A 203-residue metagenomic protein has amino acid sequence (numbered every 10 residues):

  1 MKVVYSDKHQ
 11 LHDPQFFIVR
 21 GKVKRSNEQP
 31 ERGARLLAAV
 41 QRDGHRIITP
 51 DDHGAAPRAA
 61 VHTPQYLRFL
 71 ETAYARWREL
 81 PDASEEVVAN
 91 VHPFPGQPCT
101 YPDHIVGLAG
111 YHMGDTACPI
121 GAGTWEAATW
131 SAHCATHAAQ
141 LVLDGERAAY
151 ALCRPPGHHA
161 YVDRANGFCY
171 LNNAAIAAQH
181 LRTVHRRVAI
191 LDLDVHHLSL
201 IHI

Functional and structural regions predicted by a protein language model:
M1-L191, H196-I201: HDAC/HDAC-like amidohydrolase catalytic core signature
